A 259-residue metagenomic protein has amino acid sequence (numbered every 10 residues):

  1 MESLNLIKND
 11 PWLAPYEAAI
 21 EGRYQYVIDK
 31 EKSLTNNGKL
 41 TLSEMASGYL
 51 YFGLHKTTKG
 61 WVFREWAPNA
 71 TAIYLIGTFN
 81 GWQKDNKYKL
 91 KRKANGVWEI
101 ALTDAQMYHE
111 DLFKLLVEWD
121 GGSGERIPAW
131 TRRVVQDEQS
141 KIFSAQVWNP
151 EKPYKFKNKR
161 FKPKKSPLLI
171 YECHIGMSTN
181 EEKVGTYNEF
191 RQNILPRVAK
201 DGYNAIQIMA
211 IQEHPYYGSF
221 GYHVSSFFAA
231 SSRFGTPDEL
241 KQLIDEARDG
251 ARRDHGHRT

Functional and structural regions predicted by a protein language model:
M1-V62, Q83-K84, K89-E172, M177-E182 (+1 more regions): The feature marks proteins involved in alpha-glucan
E65, L115, C173, V198 (+3 more regions): Conserved, mostly hydrophobic/aromatic
W66-I73: Short proline/glycine-enriched turn/loop motifs at strand-loop junctions of beta-rich domains
N158-R160, Q192-G202: Short amphipathic alpha-helices and their capping/turn segments at secondary-structure boundaries
L168, D201-I206, R248-D254: Loop/turn elements at helix/coil->beta-strand transitions in domains of secreted/extracellular proteins
G176, I211-E213, T259: Active-site beta-loop-alpha junctions enriched in small/polar residues
E181, G185, R197-Q242: Aromatic-lined carbohydrate-binding/catalytic grooves of carbohydrate-active enzymes
K241-T259: Conserved beta-strand->loop/alpha-helix structural units within folded catalytic cores of enzymes with alpha/beta
